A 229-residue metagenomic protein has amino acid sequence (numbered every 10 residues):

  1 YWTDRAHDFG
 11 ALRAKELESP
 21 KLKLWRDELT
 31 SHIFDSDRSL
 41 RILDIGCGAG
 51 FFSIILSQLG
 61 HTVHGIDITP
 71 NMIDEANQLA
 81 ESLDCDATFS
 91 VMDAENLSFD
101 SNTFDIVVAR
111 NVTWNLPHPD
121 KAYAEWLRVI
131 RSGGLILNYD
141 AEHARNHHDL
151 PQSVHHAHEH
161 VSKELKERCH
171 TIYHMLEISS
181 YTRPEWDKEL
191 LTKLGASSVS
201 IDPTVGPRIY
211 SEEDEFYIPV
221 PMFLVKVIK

Functional and structural regions predicted by a protein language model:
Y1-R38, F51, I55, V205: Conserved class I S-adenosyl-L-methionine
R13, A141-S211: C-terminal alpha-helical "lid/dimerization" subdomain adjacent to the S-adenosyl-L-methionine
L43-I45, A49-N96: Class I SAM-dependent methyltransferase SAM/SAH-binding core
V108: A conserved beta-strand element that flanks and buttresses the S-adenosyl-L-methionine
N111-V112: Short catalytic micro-motifs in class I SAM-dependent methyltransferases
D120-S132: A short glycine-rich, Lys/Arg-flanked "PGG" loop and its adjoining helix->strand segment in the class I
G134-A141: Conserved beta-strand signature within the Rossmann-like core of class I S-adenosyl-L-methionine
L194, S211-K229: Core SAM-dependent methyltransferase catalytic element
